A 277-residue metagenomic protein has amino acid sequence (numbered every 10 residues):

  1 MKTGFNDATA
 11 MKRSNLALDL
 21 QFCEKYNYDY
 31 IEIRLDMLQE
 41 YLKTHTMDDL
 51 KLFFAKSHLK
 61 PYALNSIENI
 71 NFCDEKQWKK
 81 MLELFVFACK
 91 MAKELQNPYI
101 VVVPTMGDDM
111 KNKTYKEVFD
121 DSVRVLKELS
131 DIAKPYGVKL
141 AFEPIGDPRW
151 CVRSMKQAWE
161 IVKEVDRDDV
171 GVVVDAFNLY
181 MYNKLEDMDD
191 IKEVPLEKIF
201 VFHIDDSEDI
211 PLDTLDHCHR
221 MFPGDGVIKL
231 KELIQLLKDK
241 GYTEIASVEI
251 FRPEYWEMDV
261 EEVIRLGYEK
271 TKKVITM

Functional and structural regions predicted by a protein language model:
M1-G4, T9-N27, Q96, V152-V174 (+1 more regions): Histidine-acidic metal/acid-base catalytic patches
T9-M11, L35-M37, I67-I70, P104-D108 (+4 more regions): Active-site-proximal loop/turn and secondary-structure-junction residues that shape catalytic pockets, frequently
N15-A17, A55-K56, C73-G171: Active-site acidic/histidine proton-transfer and metal-coordination neighborhood in alpha/beta enzyme cores
F22, Y26-L42, N65-I70: N-terminal substrate-binding region of glycoside hydrolase catalytic domains
E32, A63, V101, A141 (+3 more regions): Conserved beta-strand positions in the central sheet of alpha/beta enzyme cores
E32-F54, M106-M110: Glycine-rich, proline-tolerant flexible connector loops at the mouths of alpha/beta enzymes
Y41-H45, D49, K76-L84, K113-R124 (+4 more regions): Alpha-helix N-cap and loop-to-helix initiation/capping positions
H45-S57, V125-I132, D190, V194 (+1 more regions): Catalytic-core regions built around general acid/base machinery
